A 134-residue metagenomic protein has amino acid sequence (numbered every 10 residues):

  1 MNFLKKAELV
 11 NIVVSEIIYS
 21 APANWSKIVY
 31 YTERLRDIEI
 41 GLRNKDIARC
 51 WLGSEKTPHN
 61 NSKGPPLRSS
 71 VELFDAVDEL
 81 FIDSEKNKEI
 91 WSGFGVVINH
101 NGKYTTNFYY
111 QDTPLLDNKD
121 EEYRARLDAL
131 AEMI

Functional and structural regions predicted by a protein language model:
M1-K5, P65-S69, S84: Conserved aromatic-histidine-acidic binding/catalytic patches
M1-N44: N-terminal "first-domain core" detector
V14-I18, D78-S84: Short secondary-structure capping micro-motifs at structural edges
A23-R36, D83-N101: Short glycine-rich, low-complexity/disordered patches
R36-N61, N107-D117: Extended intrinsically disordered, low-complexity coil regions enriched in Ser, Thr, Gly, Ala and often Pro
N61-L80: Short, hydrophobic/π-rich interface segment
R68, N99-I134: Acidic, proline/glycine-rich low-complexity IDRs
